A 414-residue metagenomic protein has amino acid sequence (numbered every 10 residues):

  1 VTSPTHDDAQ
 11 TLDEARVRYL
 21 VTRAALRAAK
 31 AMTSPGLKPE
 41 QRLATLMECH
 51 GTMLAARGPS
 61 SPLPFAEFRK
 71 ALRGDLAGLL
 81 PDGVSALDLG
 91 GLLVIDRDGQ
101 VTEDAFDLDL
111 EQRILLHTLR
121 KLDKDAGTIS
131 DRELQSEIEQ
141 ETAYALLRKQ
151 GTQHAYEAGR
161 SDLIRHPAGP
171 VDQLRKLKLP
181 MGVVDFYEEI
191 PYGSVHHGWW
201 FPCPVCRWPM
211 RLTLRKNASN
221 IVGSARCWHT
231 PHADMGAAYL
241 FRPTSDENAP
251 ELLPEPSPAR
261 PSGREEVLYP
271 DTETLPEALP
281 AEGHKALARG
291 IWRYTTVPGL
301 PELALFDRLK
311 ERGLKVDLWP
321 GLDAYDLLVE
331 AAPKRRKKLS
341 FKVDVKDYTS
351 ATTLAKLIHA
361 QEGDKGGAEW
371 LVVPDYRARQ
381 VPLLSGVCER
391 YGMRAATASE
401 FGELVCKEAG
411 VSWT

Functional and structural regions predicted by a protein language model:
T2-H6, D13, V17-A24, A28-D271: Nuclease-adjacent, charged terminal/linker segments that flank catalytic cores
D104, A143-Q153, P276-A281, R379-V387 (+1 more regions): Metal-dependent nuclease catalytic core centered on acidic motifs
P250-G321: Acidic-basic catalytic patches of nuclease active cores, encompassing PD-(D/E)XK and other metal-cofactor nuclease
L305, L309-K310, Y325-A355: Conserved catalytic cores of phosphodiester-cleaving nucleases, focusing on short active-site segments
K315-D326, T349-A360, G402: A short, well-structured beta->alpha microelement
P320, R335, E362-G366: A structural signal for short secondary-structure junctions
V345-A396: Catalytic cores of nucleic-acid endonucleases
A395-T414: C-terminal helix of von Willebrand factor
